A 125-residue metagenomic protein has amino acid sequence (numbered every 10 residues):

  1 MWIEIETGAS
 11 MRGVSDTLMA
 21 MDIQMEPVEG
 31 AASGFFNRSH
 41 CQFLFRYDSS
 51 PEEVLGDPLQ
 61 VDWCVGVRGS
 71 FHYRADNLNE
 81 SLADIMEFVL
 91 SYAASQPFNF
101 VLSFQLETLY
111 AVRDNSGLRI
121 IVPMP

Functional and structural regions predicted by a protein language model:
M1-G30: Short, extreme N-terminal segment that most often corresponds to the first beta-strand
T7, I23, G34, A111 (+1 more regions): Hydrophobic transmembrane signal anchors and adjacent membrane-proximal interface regions, especially in viral
T7, R12, E29, S33 (+3 more regions): Feature targets compositionally biased, intrinsically disordered low-complexity regions with long contiguous runs
E26-F36, V101-L106: A generic structural motif
G30-E52: Amphipathic, interaction-prone secondary-structure segments
F45-P125: Charged interaction segments
